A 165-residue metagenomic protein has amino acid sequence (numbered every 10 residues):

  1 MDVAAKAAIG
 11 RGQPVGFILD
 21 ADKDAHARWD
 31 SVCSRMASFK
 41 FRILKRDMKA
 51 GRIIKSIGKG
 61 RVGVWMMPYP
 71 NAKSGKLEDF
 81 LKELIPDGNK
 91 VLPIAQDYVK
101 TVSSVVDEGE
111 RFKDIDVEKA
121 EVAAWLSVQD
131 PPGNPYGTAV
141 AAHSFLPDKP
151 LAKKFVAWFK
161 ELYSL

Functional and structural regions predicted by a protein language model:
D2-L165: C-terminal accessory helical subdomains adjacent to catalytic cores in phosphodiester- and nucleotide-handling enzymes
